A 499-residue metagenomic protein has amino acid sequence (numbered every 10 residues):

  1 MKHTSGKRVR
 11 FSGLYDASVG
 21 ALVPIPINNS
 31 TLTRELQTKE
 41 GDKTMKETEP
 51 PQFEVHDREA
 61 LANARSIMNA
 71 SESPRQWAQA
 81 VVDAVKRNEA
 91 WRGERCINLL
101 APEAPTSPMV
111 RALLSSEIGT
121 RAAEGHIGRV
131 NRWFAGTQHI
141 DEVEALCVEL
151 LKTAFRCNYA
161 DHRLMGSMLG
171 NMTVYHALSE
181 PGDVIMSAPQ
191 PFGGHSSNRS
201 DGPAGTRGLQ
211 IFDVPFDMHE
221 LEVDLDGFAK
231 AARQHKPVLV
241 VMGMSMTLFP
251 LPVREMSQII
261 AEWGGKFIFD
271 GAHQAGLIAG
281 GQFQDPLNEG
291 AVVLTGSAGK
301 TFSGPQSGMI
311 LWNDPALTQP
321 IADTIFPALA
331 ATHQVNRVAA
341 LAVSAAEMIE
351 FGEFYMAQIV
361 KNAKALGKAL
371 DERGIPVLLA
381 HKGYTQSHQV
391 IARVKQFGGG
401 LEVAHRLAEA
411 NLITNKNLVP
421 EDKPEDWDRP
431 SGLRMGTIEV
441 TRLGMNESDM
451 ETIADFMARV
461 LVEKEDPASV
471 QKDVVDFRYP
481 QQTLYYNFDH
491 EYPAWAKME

Functional and structural regions predicted by a protein language model:
T4, D16-A17: Short hydrophobic alpha-helical segments enriched in small aliphatic residues
P26-T44: Short, Lys/Arg-enriched N-terminal segments with co-localized hydrophobic residues within the first ~10-30 amino acids
E40-N131, A135-L146, Q258, Y485-E499: N-terminal glycine-rich, Lys/His-bearing helix-loop that initiates the first secondary-structure elements of many
K46-H56, E149, K361, D426-E499: PLP-dependent enzyme catalytic core of the Aspartate aminotransferase-like
P50, E54, A64-A70, E142 (+2 more regions): Conserved PLP-enzyme active-site core in the AAT-like
I127-G128, T332-V335, G352-Q358, L370-K382 (+3 more regions): Flexible, glycine/charged-enriched surface loops at secondary-structure junctions
A345, M356, V360-A408, I413-R429: Conserved small-domain helix->loop->beta segment predominantly found in fold-type I
